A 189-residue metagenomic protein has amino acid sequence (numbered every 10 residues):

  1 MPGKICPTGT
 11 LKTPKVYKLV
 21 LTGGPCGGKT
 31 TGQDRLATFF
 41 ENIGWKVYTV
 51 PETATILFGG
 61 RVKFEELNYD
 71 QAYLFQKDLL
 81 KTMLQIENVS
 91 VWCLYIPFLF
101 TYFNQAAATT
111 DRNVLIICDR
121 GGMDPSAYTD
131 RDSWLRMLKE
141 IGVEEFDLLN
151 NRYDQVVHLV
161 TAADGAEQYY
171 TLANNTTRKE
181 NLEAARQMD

Functional and structural regions predicted by a protein language model:
M1-K18: Extreme N-terminal, non-catalytic leader segments that precede Walker-type/kinase nucleotide-binding cores
L21: Hydrophobic anchor at the beta1->P-loop junction of P-loop NTPases
P25: The conserved Walker
K29: Conserved lysine of the Walker
G32: Hydrophobic positions on the alpha1 helix immediately C-terminal to the Walker A/P-loop
A37-L84: Conserved substrate/cofactor phosphate-moiety recognition/catalytic segment in nucleotide-dependent phosphotransferases
K77-N151: Glycine-rich phosphate-binding loop used to anchor ATP phosphates in small-molecule kinases, encompassing both
Y128, D132-D189: A glycine- and Lys/Arg-enriched "phosphate-lid" helix/loop adjacent to the NTP-binding pocket of small-molecule kinases
